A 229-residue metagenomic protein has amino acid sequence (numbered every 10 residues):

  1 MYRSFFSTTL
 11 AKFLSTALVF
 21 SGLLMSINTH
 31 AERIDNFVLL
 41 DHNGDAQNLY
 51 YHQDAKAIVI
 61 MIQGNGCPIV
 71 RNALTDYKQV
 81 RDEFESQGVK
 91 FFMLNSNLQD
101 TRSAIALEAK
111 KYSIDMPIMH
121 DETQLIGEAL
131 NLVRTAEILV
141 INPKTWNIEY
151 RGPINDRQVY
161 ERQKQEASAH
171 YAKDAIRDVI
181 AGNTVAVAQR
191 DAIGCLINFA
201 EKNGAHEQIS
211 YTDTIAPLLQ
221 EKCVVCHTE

Functional and structural regions predicted by a protein language model:
K12-M25: Bacterial N-terminal signal peptides
D35, I114-P117, L132-L139: Structural micro-motif
F37-I58, G204-T214: A short beta-strand-turn-helix
Y50-R71, I176: Short active-site neighborhood of thiol/selenol oxidoreductases, capturing the structured segment around
C67-V70, I138, L219-E229: The canonical Cys-X-X-Cys-His
R71-Y112, M119-A129: Structural microenvironment flanking redox-active thiols in thiol-disulfide oxidoreductases
T123-N198: Thiol/selenol-based redox catalytic cores and closely related redox-interacting motifs
V185-D213, E221: Flexible coil segments in periplasmic/lumen-exposed cytochrome c-class electron-transfer proteins
